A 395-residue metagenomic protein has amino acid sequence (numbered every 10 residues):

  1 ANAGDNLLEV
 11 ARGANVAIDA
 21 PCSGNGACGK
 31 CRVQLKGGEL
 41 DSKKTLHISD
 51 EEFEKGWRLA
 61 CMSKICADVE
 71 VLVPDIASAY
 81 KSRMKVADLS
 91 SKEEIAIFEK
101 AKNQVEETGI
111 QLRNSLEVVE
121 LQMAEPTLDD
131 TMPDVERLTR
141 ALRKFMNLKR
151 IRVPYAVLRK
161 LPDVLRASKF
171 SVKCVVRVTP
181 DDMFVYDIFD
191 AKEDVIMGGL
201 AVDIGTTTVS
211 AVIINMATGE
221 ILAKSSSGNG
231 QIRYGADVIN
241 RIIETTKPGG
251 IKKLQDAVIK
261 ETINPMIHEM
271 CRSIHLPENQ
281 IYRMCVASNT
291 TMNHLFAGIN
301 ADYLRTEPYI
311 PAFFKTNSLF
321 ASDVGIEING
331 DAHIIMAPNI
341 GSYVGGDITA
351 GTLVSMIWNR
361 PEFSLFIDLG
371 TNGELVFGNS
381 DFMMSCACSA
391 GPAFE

Functional and structural regions predicted by a protein language model:
A1-K44, A211, S225, M266 (+1 more regions): N-terminal cofactor/phosphate-binding cores enriched in small/glycine residues, especially glycine-rich loops such as
V10-A14, D19, G29-Y80: Iron-sulfur (Fe-S) cluster-binding segments and ferredoxin-like electron-carrier domains, especially [2Fe-2S]
N25-G29, C61, E374-V376: FAD-binding core of FAD-dependent oxidoreductases, characterized by glycine-rich FAD pyrophosphate-binding loops
K30-R32, Q280-T290, L369-T371: A glycine-rich phosphate-binding loop feature that marks nucleotide/adenosyl-phosphate handling sites
K43-E52, I335-N339, P392-E395: Short beta-alpha connecting loops at secondary-structure transitions that line or flank enzyme active sites
E52-K55, L59-A201, T206, T218 (+7 more regions): Nucleotide/phosphate-binding catalytic cleft detector across ATP-hydrolyzing and phosphate-transferring enzymes
V202-T206, A211-I239, Y303-T316, A350 (+1 more regions): Glycine-rich phosphate-binding loop of actin/hexokinase-like ATP-binding domains
G230-S273: N-terminal phosphate-binding loop and adjacent alpha-helix
